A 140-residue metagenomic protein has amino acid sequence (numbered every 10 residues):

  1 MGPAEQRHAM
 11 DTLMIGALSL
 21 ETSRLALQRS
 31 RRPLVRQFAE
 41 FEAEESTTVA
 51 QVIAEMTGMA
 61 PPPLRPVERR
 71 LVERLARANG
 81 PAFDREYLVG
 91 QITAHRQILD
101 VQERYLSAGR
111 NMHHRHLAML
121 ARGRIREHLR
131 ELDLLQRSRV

Functional and structural regions predicted by a protein language model:
M1-V140: His/Met- and acidic-residue-enriched segments that coordinate or traffic transition-metal cofactors and support
